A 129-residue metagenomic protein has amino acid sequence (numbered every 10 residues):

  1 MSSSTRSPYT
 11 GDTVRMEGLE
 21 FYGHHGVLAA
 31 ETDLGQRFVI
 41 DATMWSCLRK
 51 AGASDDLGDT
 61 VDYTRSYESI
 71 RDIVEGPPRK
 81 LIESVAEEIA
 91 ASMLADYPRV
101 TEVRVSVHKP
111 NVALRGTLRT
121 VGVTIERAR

Functional and structural regions predicted by a protein language model:
M1-R129: N-terminal, polar/charged subdomain of small-to-medium soluble alpha/beta proteins
